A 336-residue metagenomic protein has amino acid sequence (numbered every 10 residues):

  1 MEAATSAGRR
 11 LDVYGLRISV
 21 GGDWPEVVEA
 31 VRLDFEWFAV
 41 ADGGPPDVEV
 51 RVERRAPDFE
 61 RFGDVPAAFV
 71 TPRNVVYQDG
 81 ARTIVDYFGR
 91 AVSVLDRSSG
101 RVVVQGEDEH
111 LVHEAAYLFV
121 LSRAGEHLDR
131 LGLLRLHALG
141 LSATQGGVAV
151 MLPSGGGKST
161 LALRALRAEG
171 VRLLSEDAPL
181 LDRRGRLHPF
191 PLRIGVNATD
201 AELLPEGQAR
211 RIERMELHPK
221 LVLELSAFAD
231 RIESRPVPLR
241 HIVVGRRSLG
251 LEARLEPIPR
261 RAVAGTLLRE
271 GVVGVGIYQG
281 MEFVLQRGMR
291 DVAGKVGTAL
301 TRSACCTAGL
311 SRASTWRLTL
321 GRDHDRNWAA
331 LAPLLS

Functional and structural regions predicted by a protein language model:
M1-S154, A168-R172, P179-S336: A noncatalytic interaction/capping subdomain that flanks phosphate/NTP-handling catalytic cores
G156-K158: Conserved glycine(s) of the Walker
L161-A162: Post-Walker A alpha-helix
A165: Aromatic pocket-lining residues of Rossmann-like dinucleotide-binding sites
